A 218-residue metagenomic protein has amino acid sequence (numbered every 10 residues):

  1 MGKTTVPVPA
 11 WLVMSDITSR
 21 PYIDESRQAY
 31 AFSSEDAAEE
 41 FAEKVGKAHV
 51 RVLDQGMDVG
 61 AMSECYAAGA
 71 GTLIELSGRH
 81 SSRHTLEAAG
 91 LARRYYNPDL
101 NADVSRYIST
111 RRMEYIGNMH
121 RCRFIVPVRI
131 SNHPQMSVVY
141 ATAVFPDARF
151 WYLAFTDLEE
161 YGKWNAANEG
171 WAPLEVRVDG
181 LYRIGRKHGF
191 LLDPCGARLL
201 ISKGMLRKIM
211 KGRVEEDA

Functional and structural regions predicted by a protein language model:
M1-A218: An interfacial alpha-helical scaffold signature
